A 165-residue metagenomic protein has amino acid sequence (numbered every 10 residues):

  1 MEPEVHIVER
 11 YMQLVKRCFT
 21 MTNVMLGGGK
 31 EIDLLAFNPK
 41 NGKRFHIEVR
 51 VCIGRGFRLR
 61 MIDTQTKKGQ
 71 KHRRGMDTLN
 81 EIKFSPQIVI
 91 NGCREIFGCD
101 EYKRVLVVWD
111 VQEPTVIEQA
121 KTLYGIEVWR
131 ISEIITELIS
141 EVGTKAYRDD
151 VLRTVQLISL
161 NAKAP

Functional and structural regions predicted by a protein language model:
M1-I32, A36-P165: Intrinsically disordered, low-complexity Ser/Thr/Pro/Gly-rich regulatory segments
